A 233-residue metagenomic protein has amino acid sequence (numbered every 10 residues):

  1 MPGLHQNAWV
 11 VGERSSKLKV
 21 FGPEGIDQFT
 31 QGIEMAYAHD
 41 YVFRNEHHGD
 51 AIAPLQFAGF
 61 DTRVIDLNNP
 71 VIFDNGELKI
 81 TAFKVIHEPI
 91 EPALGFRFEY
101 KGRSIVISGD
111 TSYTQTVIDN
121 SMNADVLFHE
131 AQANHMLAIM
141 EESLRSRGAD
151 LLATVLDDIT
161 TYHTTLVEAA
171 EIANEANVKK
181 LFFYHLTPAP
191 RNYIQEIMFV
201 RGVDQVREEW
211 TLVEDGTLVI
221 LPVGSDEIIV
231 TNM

Functional and structural regions predicted by a protein language model:
M1-V106, S112, Y193-N232: Binuclear metal-dependent hydrolase catalytic cores
W9, G148-L152, M233: Generic signal for short, ordered secondary-structure residues within or immediately flanking folded domains
G95, S104, S112-D215: Cap/insert and terminal regions of metallo-dependent hydrolase folds
